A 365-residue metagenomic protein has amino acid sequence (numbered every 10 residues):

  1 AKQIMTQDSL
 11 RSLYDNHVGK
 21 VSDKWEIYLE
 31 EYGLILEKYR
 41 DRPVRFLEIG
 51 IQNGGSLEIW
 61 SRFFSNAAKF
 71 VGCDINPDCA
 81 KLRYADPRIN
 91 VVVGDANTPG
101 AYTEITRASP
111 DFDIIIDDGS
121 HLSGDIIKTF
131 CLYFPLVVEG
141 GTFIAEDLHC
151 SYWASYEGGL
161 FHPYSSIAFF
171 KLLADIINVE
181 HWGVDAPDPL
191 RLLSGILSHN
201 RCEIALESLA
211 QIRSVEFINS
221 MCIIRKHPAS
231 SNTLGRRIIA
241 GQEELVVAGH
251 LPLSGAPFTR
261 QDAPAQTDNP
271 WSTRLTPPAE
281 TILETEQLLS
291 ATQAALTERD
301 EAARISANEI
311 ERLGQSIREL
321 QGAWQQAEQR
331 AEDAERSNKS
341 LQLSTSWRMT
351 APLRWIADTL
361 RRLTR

Functional and structural regions predicted by a protein language model:
Q3-V44: Class I SAM-dependent methyltransferase Rossmann-like catalytic core, especially the SAM/SAH-binding loop
S22, S123-P277: C-terminal substrate-binding/active-site "lid" region of AdoMet-derived donor-dependent transferases
E48, D117: Class I SAM-dependent methyltransferase core
Q52-N53, H121-L122: Conserved glycine-rich SAM-binding loop
S56-S61: Conserved SAM-dependent methyltransferase scaffold
K69-D74: Conserved SAM-binding motif I beta-strand of class I
A80-A108: S-adenosyl-L-methionine
G241-R365: Boundary detector for helix-to-coil junctions that initiate low-complexity/charged tails
